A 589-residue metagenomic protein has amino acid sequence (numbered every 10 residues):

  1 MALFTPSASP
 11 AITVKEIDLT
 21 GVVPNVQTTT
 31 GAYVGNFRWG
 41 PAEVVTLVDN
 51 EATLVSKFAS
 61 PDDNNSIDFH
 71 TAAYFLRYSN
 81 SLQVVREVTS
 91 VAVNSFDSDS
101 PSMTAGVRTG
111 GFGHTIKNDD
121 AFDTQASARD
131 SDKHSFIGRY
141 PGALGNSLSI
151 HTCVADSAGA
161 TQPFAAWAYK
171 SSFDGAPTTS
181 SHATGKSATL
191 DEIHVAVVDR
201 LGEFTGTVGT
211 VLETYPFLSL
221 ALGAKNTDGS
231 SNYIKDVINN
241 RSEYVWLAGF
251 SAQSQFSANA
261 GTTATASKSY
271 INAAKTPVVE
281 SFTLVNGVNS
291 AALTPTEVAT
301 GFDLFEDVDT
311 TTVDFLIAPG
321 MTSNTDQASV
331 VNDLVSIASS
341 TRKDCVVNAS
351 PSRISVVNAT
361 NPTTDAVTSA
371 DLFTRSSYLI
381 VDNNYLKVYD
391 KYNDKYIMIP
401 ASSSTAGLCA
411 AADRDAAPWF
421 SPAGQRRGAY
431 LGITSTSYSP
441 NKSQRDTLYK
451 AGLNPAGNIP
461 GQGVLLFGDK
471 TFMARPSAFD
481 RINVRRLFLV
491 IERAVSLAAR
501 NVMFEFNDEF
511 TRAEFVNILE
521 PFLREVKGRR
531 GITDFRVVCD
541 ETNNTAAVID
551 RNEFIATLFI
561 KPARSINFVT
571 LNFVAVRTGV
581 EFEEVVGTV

Functional and structural regions predicted by a protein language model:
M1-T115, H134-S135, R139, S251-V589: Structured, hydrophobic secondary-structure cores that serve as assembly/anchoring elements
N36, F164, L212-T214, S230 (+3 more regions): Intrinsically disordered regions, especially transient/low-confidence alpha-helical propensity segments and coil-helix
N50, G142, D156, N226-Y233 (+4 more regions): Intrinsic-disorder/low-complexity, polar/charged segments
L54-F58, A73, V93, P101-S102 (+4 more regions): Extended, beta-strand-rich, solvent-exposed assembly scaffolds of outer structural proteins
T227-F256, E584-V589: Short, surface-exposed secondary-structure junctions/capping segments
